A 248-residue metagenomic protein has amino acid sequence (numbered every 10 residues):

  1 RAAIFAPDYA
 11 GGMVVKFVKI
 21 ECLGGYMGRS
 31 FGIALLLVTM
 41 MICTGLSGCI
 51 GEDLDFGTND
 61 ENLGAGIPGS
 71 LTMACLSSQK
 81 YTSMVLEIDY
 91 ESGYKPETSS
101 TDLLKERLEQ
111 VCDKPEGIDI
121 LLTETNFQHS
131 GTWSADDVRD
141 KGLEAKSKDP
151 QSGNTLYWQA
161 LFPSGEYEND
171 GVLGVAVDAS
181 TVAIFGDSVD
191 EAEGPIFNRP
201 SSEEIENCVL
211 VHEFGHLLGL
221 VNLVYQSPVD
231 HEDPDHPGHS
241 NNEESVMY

Functional and structural regions predicted by a protein language model:
R1-I4, A10-P68: Secretory targeting signatures
I42, I50, A74-L76, S188 (+1 more regions): Sequence contexts marking disulfide-bonded cysteines in secreted/extracellular proteins
I50-E168: Propeptide-to-catalytic entry region of secreted or membrane-anchored zinc metalloproteases
T82, L156, D178-S180, I205 (+1 more regions): Residues that flank catalytic or metal-binding motifs in active/ligand-binding sites
V85-I88, Q159-F162, V182-G186, H216-G219 (+1 more regions): Structural recognition of the beta-strand scaffold that forms the well-ordered cores of secreted hydrolase catalytic
L108-E116, F162-S164, G186, L210-F214 (+1 more regions): Sec/Tat-exported extracytoplasmic proteins
D170-E203: Active-site scaffold of zinc-dependent metalloenzymes
F197-Y248: The catalytic-center signature of Zn2+-dependent metalloproteases
